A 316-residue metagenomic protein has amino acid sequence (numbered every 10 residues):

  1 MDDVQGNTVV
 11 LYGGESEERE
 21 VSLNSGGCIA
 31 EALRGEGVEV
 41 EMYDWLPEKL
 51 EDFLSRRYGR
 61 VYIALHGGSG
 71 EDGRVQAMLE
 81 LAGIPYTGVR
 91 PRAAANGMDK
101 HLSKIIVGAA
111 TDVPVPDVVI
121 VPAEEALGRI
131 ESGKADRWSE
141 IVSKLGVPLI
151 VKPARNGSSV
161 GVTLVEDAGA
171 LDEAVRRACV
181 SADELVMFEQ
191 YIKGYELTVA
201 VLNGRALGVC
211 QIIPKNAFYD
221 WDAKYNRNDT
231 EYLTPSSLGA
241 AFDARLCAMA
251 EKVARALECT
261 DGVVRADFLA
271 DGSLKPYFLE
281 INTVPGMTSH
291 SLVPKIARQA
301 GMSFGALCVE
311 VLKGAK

Functional and structural regions predicted by a protein language model:
M1-I106, P122-D136, K316: ATP-binding N-terminal substructure of ATP-dependent carboxylate-amine bond-forming enzymes
M1-Y12, V40, R56, N96-M187 (+1 more regions): Active-site nucleotide/adenylate-binding loops and adjacent lid/helix of ATP-dependent enzymes
E39, P85, V113-P114, S303: Residue-level detector of anion-binding/catalytic polar loops
E41-W45, V186-Q190, L197, C259-S273: A short glycine-rich, hydrophobically flanked beta-strand micro-motif that places a catalytic Asp/Glu for divalent metal
V121, V162-D167, V201-N203, D271 (+2 more regions): Short beta-strand-to-turn element immediately C-terminal to the catalytic PLP-Schiff-base lysine in fold type I
E166-A248, K275-Y277: Phosphate-binding site of ATP-dependent enzymes
A240-K316: ATP-dependent carboxylate activation and anion-phosphoryl transfer catalytic cores that bind Mg-ATP to form
